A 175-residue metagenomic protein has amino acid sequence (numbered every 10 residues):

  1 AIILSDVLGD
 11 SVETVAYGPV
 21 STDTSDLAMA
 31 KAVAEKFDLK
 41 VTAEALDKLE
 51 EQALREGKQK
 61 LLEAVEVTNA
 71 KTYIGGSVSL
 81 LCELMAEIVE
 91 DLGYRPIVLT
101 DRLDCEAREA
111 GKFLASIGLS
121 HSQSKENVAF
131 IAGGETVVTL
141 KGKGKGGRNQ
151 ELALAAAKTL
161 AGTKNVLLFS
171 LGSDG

Functional and structural regions predicted by a protein language model:
A1-V12, A16-K31, E35-V41, Q123-G133 (+1 more regions): Active-site histidine-anchored catalytic micro-motif
T22-F113, I117-S122: Accessory alpha-helical/coil subdomains and C-terminal extensions that flank or cap enzyme catalytic cores
